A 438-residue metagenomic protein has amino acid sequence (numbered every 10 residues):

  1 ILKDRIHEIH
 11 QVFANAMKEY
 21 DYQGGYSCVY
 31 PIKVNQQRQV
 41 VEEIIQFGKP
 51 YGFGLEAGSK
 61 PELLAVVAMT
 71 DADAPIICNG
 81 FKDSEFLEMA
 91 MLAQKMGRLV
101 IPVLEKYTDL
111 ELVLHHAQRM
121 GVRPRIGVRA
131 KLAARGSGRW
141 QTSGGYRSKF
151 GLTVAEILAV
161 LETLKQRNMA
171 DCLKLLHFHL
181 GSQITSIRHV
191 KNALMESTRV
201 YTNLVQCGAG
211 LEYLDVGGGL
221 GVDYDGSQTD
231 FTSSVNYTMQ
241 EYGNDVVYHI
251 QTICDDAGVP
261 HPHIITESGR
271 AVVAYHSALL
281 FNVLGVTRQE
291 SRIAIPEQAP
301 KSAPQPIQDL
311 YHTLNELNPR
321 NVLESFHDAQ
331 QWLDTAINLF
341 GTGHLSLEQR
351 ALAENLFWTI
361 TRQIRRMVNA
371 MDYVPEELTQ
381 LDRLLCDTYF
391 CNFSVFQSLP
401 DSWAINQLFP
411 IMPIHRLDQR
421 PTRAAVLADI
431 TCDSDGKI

Functional and structural regions predicted by a protein language model:
I1-F86, M91, Q380-F390, S394-G436: N-terminal capping/small domains of soluble enzymes
K3-I6, L194, G243: Hydrophobic face of alpha-helices
D21-D215, V222-D225, Y237-E241, H249 (+1 more regions): Active-site-proximal beta-alpha core segment in soluble small-molecule metabolic enzymes
P31, G145, K149-G151, C172 (+7 more regions): Residue-level preference for alpha-helix termini and adjacent loops
A133, G181, T229-D230, P260 (+1 more regions): Charge-rich, low-complexity N-terminal segments
A134-G138, E212-F231, I264-L280: Flexible glycine/acidic-rich beta-alpha junction loops that bind and position SAM and/or redox cofactors in anaerobic
F231-V246, I295: Helical (often loop-to-helix) elements that flank the catalytic cores of nucleotide-handling enzymes
D245-V247, Q251-I438: Charged (often Lys/Glu-rich) extended helix/loop segments that serve as interaction or gating elements
